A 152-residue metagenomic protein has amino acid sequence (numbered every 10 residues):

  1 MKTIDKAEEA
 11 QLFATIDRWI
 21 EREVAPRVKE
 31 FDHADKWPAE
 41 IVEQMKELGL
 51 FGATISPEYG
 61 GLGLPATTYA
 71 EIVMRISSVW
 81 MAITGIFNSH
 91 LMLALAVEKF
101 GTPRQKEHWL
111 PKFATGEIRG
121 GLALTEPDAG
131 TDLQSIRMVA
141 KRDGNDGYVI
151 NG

Functional and structural regions predicted by a protein language model:
M1-Q11: Intrinsic disorder at enzyme termini
T3-I4, R27-K29, A96: Short, contiguous strand/loop micro-motifs
K6, E30-D32, L62: A generic secondary-structure micro-motif detector that highlights 1-2 residue hydrophobic/ambivalent hotspots embedded
D17, E47-E107, P111-G116: Internal helix-loop-helix
D17-K29: N-terminal capping segment at the start of a domain
R27-L48: Short secondary-structure junction/hinge motifs that connect adjacent elements
G61-L62, R104-G152: Glycine-rich, Trp-frequent "lid" loop and neighboring beta-strands that shape and gate the flavin cofactor pocket
